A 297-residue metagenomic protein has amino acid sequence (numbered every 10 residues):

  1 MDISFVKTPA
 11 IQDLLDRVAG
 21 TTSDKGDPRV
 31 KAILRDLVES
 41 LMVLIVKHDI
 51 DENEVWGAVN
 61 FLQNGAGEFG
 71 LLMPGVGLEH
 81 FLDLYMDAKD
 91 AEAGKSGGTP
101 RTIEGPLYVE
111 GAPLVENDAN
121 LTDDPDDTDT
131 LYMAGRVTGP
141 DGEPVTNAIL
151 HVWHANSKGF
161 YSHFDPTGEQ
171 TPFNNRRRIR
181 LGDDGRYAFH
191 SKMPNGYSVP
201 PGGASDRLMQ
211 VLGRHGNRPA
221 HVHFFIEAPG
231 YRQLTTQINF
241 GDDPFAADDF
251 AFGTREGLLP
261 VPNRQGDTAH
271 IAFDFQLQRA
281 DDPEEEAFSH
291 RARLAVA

Functional and structural regions predicted by a protein language model:
D2-A297: Beta-strand-dominated extracellular/periplasmic modules and repeats in secreted or surface-exposed proteins
